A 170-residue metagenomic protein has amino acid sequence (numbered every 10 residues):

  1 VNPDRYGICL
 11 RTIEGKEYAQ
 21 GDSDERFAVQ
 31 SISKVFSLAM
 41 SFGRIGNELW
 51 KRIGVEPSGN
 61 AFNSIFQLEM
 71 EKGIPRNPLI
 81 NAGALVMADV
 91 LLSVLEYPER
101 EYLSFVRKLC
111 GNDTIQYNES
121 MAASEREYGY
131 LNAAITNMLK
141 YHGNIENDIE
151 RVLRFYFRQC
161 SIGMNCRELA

Functional and structural regions predicted by a protein language model:
V1-Q20: A short, well-structured edge-of-sheet supersecondary motif
N2-P3, F157-S161: Alpha-helical scaffold segments that form or flank carboxylate-/histidine-based iron centers
P3-I8, A134-T136, L169: Short glycine-rich loop/turn motifs
G15, A28-W50: Active-site SXXK
D24-R26: A short acidic/small-residue loop/turn micro-motif
Q30-S33, L79, S161-M164: Extracytoplasmic/periplasmic, Sec-exported soluble proteins
V35, A39, V86, G163-A170: Active-site-proximal alpha-helical segments within enzyme catalytic domains
S41-Q159: Active-site-adjacent helix/loop patches that line small-molecule binding or acyl-intermediate pockets
